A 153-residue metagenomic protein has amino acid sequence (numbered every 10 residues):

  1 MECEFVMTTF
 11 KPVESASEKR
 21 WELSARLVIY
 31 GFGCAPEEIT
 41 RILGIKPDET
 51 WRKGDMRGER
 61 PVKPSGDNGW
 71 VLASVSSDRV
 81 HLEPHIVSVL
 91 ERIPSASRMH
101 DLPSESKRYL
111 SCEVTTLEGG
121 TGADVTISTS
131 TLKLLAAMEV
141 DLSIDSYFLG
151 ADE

Functional and structural regions predicted by a protein language model:
E2-K133, A137-E153: Acidic (Asp/Glu-rich) sequence patches and key acidic residues that form negatively charged surfaces used
